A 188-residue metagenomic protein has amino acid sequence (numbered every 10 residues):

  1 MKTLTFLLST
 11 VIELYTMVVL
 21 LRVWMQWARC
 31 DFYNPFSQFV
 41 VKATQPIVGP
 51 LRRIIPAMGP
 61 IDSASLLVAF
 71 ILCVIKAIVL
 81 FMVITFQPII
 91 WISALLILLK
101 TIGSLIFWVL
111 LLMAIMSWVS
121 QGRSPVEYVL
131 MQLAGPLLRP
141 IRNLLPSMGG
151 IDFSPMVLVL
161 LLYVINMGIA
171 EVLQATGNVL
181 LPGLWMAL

Functional and structural regions predicted by a protein language model:
M1-L188: Selective transmembrane helix interface/packing segments
